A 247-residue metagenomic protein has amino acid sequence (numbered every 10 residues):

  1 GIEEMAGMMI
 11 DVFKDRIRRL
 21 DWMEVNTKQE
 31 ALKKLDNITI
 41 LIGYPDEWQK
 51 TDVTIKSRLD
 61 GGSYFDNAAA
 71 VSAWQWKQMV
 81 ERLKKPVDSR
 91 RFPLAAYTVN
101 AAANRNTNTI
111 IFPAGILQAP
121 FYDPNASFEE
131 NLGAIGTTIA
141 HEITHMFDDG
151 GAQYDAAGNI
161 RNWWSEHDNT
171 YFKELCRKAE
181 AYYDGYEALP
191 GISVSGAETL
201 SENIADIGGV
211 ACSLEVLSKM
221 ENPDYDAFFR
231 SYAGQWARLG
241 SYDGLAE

Functional and structural regions predicted by a protein language model:
I2-E247: Intrinsically disordered, low-complexity linker/terminal regions across diverse proteins
